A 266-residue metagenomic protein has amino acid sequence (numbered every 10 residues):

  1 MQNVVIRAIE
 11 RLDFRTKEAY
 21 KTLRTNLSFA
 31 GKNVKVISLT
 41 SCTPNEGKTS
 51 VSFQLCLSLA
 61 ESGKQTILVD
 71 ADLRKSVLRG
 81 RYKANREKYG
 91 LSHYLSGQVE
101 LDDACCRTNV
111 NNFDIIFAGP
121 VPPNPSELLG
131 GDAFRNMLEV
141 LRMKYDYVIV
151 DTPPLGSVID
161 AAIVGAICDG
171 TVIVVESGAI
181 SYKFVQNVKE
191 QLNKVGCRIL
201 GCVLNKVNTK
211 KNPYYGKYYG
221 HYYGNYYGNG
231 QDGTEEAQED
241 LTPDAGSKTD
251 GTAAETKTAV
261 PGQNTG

Functional and structural regions predicted by a protein language model:
M1-G266: P-loop NTP-binding module
